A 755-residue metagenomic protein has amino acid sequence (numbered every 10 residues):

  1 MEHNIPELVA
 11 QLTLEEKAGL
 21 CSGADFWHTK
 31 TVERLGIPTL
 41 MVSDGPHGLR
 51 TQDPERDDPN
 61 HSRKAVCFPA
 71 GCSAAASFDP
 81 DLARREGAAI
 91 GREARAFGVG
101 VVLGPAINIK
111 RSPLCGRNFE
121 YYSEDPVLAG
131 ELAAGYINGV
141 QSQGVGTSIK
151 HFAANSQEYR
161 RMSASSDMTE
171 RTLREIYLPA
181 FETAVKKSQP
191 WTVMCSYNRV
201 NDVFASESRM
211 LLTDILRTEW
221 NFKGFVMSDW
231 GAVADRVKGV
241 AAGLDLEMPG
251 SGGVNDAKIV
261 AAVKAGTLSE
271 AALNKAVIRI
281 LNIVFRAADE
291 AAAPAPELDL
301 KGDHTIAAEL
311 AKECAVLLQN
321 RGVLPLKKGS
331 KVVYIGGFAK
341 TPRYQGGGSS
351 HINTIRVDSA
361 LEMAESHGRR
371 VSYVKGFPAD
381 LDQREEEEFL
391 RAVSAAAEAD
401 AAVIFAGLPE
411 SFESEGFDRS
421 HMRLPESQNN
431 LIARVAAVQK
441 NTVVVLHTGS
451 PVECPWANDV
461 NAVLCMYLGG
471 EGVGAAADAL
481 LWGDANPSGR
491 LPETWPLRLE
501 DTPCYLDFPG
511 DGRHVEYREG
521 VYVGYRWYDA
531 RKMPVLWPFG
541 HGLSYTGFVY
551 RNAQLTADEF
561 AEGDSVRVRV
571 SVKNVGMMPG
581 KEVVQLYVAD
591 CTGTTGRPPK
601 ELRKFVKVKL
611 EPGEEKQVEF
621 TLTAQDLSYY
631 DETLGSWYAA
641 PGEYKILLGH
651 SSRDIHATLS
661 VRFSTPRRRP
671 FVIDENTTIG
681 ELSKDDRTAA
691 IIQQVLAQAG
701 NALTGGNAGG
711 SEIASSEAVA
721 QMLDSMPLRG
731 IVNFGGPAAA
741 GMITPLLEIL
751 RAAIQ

Functional and structural regions predicted by a protein language model:
M1-N4, R662-S664, Q755: Basic/polar N-terminal segments that are highly enriched at the extreme N-terminus, encompassing both cleavable
M1-S628, E643-L648, S652: Glycoside hydrolase catalytic-domain context in secreted enzymes
D79, D125, S208, D418 (+6 more regions): Short, solvent-exposed helix-helix connector turns and helix-capping sites enriched in acidic/polar residues
G135, G139, I691-V695, I749: Generic non-transmembrane alpha-helical segments
A624-R667: Terminal connector regions
S664-K684: Low-complexity, Pro/Ser/Thr- and charge-rich linker/hinge segments at domain boundaries
T677-T744: Conserved, compact domain cores that house catalytic/ligand-binding motifs in diverse enzymes and effector modules
L746-Q755: Globin-like tetrapyrrole-binding proteins
